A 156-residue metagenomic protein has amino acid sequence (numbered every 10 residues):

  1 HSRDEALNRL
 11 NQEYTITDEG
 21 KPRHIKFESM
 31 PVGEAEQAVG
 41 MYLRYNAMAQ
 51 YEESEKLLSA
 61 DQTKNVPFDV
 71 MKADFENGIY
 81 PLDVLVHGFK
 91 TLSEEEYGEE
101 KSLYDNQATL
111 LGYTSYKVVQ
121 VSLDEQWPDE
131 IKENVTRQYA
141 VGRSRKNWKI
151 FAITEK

Functional and structural regions predicted by a protein language model:
H1-M48, K56: Short, low-complexity N-terminal intrinsically disordered segments enriched in polar/charged residues
D18-P22, F27-M30, Q37, E52-T114: Short solvent-exposed beta->alpha transition segments
G40, L85, V119-Q120: N-terminal non-cleavable signal-anchor helices
A47, S59, K146: Residue-level marker of positions within ordered structural domains that often coincide with functionally constrained
Y51-E52, N147: Internal amphipathic alpha-helical segments of the cytochrome P450 catalytic fold
E95-K156: Exposed beta-sheet edge and beta->alpha loop/turn motif
